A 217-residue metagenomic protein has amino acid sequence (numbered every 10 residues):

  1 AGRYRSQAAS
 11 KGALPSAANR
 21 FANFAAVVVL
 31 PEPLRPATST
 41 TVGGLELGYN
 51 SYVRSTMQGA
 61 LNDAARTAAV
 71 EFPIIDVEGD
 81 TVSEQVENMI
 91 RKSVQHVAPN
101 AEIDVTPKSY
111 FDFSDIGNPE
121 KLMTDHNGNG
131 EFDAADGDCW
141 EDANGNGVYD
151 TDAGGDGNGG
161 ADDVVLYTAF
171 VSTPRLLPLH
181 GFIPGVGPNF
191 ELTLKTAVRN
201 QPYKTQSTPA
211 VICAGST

Functional and structural regions predicted by a protein language model:
G2-A8, A17-A25: Hydrophobic, low-acid, alpha-helix-prone terminal segments
A9, L14, P36-T38: Intrinsic low-complexity, disordered N-terminal segments enriched in polar/charged/small residues
F21, A25-T38: Short, intrinsically disordered low-complexity segments enriched in Ser/Thr with adjacent Pro
T40-Y49: N-terminal single-pass transmembrane signal-anchor helix
Y49-G59: Alpha-helical transmembrane segments
D63-T217: Short, conserved structural patches
